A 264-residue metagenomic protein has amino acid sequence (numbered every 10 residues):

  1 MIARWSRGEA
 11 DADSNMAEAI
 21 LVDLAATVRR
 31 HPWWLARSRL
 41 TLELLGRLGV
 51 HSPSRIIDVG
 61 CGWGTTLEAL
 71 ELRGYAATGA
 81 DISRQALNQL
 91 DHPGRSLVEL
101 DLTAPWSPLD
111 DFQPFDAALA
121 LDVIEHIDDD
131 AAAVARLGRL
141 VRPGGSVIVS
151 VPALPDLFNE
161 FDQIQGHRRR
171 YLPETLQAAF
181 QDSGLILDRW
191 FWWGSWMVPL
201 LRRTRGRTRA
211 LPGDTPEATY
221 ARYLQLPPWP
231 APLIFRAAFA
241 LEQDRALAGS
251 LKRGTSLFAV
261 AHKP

Functional and structural regions predicted by a protein language model:
M1-L121, A131-V134, Y220-P228, P232 (+2 more regions): Conserved N-terminal segment of class I S-adenosyl-L-methionine
A25-T27, V147-R169, P173-Q181: Short, glycine-/aromatic-enriched active-site segment of Class I SAM-dependent methyltransferases
A86, W106, P155-L157, W196: Feature marks short, surface-exposed loop/turn motifs that line or immediately flank catalytic pockets and channel
D122, H126: A short His-aromatic
A131-S146: A short glycine-rich, Lys/Arg-flanked "PGG" loop and its adjoining helix->strand segment in the class I
L185-S195: Conserved S-adenosyl-L-methionine
M197-R236: C-terminal helical/coil "lid" or tail adjacent to the Rossmann-like core of SAM-dependent
A261-P264: C-terminal beta-strand of the catalytic ATP-binding
